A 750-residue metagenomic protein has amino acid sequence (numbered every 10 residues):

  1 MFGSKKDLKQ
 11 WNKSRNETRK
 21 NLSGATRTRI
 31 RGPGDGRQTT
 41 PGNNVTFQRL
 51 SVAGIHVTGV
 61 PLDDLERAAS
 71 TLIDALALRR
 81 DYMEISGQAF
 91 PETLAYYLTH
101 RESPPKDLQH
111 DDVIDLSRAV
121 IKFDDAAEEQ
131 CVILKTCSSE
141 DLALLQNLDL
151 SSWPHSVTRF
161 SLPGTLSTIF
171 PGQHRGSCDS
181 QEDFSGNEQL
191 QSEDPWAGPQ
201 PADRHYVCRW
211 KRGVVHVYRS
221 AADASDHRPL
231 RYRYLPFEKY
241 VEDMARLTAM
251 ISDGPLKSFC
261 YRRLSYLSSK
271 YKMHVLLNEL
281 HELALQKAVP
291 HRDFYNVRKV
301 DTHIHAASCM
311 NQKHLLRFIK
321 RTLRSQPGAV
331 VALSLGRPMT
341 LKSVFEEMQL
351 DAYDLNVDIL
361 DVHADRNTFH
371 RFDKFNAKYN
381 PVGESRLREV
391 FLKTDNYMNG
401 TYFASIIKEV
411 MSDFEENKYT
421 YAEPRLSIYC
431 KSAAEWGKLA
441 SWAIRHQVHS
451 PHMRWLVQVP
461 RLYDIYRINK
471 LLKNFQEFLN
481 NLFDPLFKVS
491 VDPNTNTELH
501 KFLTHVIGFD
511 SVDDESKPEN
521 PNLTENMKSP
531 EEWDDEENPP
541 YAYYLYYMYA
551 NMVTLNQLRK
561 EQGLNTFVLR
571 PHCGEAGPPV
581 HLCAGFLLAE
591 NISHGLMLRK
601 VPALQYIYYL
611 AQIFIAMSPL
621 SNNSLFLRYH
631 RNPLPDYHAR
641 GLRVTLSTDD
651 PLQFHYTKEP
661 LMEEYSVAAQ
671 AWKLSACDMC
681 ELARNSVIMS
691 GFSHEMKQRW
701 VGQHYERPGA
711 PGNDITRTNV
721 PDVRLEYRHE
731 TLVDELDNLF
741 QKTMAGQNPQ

Functional and structural regions predicted by a protein language model:
M1-Q750: Metal-cofactor-binding active-site regions of metalloenzymes
